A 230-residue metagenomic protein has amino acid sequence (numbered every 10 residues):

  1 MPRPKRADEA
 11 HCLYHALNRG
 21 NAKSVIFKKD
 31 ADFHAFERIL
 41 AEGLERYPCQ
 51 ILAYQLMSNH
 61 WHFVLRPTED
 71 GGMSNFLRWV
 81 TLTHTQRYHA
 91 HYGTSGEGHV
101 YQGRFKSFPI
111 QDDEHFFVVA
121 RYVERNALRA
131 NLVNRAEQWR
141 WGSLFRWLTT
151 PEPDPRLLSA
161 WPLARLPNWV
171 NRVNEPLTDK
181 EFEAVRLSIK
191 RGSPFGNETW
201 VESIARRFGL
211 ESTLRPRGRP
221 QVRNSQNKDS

Functional and structural regions predicted by a protein language model:
M1-M57, R66-S230: Short Pro-Cys-Gly-centered "Cys-loop" motif that presents a nucleophilic cysteine in a tight turn
